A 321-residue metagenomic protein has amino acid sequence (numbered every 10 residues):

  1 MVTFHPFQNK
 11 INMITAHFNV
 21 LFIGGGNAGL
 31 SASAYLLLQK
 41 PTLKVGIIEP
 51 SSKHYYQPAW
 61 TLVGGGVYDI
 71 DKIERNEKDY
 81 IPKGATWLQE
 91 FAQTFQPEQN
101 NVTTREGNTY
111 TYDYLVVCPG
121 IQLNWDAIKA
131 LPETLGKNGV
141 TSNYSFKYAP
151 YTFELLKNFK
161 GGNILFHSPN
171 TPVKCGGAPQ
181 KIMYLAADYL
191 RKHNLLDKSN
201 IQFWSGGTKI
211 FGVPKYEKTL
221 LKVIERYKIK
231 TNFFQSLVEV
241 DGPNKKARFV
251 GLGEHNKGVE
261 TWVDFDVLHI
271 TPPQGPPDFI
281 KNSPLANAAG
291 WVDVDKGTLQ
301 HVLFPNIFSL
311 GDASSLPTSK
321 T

Functional and structural regions predicted by a protein language model:
V2, F7, N12-F18, T86-K181 (+3 more regions): FAD-binding core/adjacent interface of flavoenzyme oxidoreductases
F7, I11-T86, N170-P214: Beta1-alpha1 glycine-rich phosphate/pyrophosphate-binding loop at the start of Rossmann-like nucleotide-binding domains
T15-A16, K215-Y216, V223, P317-T321: Mid-to-C-terminal Rossmann-like scaffold of FAD/NAD(P)H-dependent oxidoreductases
G25, E106, P119-G120, G251 (+1 more regions): Glycine-rich, N-terminal phosphate-binding loop of Rossmann-like dinucleotide-binding domains
S33-Y35, A59-W60, A127-A130, A178-P179 (+2 more regions): Short amphipathic alpha-helical segments
T42, A85-T94, Q99-V102, Y110 (+1 more regions): A Rossmann-like FAD-binding core segment of flavoenzymes
E133-K160, D264-T321: FAD-site-proximal beta/loop scaffold in flavoenzymes
